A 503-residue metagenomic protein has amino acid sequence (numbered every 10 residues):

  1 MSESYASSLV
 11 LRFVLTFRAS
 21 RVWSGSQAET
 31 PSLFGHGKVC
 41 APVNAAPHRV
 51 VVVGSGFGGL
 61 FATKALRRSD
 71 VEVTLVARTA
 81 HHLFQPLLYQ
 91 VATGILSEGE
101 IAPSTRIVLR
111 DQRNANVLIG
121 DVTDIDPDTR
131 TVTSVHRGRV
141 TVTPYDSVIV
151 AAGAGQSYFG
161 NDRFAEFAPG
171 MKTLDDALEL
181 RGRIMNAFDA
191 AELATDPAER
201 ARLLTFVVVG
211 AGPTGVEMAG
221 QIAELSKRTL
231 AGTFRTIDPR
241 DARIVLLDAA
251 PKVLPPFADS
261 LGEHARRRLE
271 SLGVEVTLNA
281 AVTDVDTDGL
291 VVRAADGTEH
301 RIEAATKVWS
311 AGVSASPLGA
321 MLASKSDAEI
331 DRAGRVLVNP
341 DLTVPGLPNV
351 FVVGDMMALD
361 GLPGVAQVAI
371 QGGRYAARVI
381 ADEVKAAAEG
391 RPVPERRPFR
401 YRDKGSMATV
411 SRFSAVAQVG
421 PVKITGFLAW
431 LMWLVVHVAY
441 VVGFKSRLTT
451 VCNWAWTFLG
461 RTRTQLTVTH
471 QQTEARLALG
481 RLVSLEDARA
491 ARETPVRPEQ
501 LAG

Functional and structural regions predicted by a protein language model:
S2-S8, R12, R18-S26: Low-acidity, Ser/Thr- and Arg-rich intrinsically disordered low-complexity segments
L33-P47, A115-V207, D296-G297, V308: FAD-binding core/adjacent interface of flavoenzyme oxidoreductases
C40-I119, T123-D124, F206, P213-F257 (+2 more regions): Beta1-alpha1 glycine-rich phosphate/pyrophosphate-binding loop at the start of Rossmann-like nucleotide-binding domains
P47, R378-G503: C-terminal, flexible cofactor-proximal segment of oxidoreductases
R113-T131, A223-P340, G346, A388: A Rossmann-like FAD-binding core segment of flavoenzymes
G153-Q156, A219, V313-A315: Short glycine-rich anion-binding loops that position phosphate/pyrophosphate groups of nucleotides and phosphorylated
E166-D196, G289, H300-G372: FAD-site-proximal beta/loop scaffold in flavoenzymes
R200-F257, L261-H264, E275-T277, G364-P398 (+1 more regions): Rossmann-like dinucleotide-binding core of oxidoreductases
